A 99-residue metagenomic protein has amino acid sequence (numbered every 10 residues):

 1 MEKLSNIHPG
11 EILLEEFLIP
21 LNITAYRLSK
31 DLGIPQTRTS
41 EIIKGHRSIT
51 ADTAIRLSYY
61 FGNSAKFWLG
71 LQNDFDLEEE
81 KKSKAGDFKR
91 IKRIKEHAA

Functional and structural regions predicted by a protein language model:
M1-I23: A short, Lys/Arg-rich alpha-helix, primarily the initiator
P20, D31, Y60: Residues within the alpha-helical elements of helix-turn-helix
T24-S29, T39, L57: Short alpha-helical "recognition helix" segments of helix-turn-helix
G33-I49: Recognition helix of helix-turn-helix/homeodomain-like DNA-binding domains that insert into the DNA major groove
P35, H46, F61, Q72-F75: The DNA-recognition helices of helix-turn-helix-type DNA-binding domains
H46-Y59: Short, basic-rich loop-to-helix N-cap that marks the start of a DNA-contacting helix
L69-A99: Short, charged recognition helix plus adjacent turn of helix-turn-helix-like nucleic-acid-binding domains
